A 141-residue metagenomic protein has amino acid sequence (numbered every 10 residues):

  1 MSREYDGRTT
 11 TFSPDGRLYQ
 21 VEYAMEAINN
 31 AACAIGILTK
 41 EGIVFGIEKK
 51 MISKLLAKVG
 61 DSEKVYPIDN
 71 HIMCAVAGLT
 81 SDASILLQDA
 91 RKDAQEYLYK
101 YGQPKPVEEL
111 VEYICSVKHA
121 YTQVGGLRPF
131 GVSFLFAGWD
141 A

Functional and structural regions predicted by a protein language model:
M1-A141: Long, low-complexity N-terminal extensions
